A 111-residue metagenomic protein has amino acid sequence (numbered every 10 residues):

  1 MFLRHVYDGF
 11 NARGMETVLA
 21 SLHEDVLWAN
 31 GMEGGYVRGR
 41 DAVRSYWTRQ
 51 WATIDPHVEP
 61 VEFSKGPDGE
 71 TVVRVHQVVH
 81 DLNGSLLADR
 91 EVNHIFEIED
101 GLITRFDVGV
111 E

Functional and structural regions predicted by a protein language model:
H5-V6: Generic hydrophobic alpha-helical segments
A12-L27: Short, well-ordered alpha-helical segments enriched in acidic and aromatic residues
E16, R40-D41: Residues in well-ordered alpha-helical elements
D25, N30, V110: Residues that line or immediately flank small-molecule/substrate-binding pockets and catalytic motifs
M32-G34: Short histidine/acidic/glycine/proline-rich micro-motifs that form metal- and phosphate-coordinating active-site loops
V37: Active-site anion-handling motifs in enzyme catalytic cores
D41-E111: A beta-strand edge to alpha-helix "cap/lid" segment located at domain peripheries
